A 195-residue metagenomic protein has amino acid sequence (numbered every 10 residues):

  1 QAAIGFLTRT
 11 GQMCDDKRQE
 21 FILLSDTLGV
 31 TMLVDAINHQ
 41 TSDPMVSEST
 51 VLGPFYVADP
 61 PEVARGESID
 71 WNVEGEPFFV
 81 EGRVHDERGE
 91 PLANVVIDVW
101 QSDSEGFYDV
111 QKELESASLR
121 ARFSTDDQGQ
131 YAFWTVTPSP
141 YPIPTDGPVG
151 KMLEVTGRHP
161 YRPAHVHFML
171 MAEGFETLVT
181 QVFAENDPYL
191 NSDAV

Functional and structural regions predicted by a protein language model:
Q1-V195: Beta-strand-dominated extracellular/periplasmic modules and repeats in secreted or surface-exposed proteins
